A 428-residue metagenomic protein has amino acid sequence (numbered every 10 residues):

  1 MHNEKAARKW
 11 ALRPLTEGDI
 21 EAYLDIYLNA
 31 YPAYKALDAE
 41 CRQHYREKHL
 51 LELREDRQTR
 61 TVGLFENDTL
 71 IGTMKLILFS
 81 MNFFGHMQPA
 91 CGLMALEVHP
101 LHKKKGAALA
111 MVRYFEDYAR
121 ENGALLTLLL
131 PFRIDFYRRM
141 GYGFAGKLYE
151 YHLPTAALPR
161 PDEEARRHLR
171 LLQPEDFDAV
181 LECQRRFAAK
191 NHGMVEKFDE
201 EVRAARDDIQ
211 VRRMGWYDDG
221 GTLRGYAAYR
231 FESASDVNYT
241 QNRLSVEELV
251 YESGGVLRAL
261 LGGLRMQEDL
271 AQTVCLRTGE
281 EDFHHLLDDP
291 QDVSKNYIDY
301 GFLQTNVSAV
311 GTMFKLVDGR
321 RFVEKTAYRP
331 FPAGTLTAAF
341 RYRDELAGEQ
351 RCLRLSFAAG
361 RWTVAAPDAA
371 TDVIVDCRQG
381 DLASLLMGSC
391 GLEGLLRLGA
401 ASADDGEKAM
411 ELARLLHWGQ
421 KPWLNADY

Functional and structural regions predicted by a protein language model:
M1-E21, L28-K35, E163-Y428: Intrinsically disordered, low-complexity, positively biased terminal segments
Y31-V62, T73-G85, P89, M94: N-terminal, Lys/Arg-enriched amphipathic/low-complexity engagement segments that precede the first folded domain
L50-G72, G92, A204-G215, G334-L336: A short helix-loop-beta-strand connector motif used in the catalytic cores of GNAT acetyltransferases and, in some
G63, T69-F79, G92, E97 (+1 more regions): Conserved beta-strand in the GNAT
S80-L93, K103, A234-R243: A conserved beta-turn-beta hairpin within the catalytic core of GNAT-like acetyltransferases that forms part
A95-V98, K104-D117, S253-R265: Conserved acetyl-CoA-binding loop-helix of GNAT-fold acetyltransferases
E121-L125, P131-Y149, E281-I298: Conserved active-site alpha-helix within GNAT-family acetyltransferase domains
Y151-R167: Contiguous, non-catalytic segments that form substrate-binding/exosite surfaces or channel walls
